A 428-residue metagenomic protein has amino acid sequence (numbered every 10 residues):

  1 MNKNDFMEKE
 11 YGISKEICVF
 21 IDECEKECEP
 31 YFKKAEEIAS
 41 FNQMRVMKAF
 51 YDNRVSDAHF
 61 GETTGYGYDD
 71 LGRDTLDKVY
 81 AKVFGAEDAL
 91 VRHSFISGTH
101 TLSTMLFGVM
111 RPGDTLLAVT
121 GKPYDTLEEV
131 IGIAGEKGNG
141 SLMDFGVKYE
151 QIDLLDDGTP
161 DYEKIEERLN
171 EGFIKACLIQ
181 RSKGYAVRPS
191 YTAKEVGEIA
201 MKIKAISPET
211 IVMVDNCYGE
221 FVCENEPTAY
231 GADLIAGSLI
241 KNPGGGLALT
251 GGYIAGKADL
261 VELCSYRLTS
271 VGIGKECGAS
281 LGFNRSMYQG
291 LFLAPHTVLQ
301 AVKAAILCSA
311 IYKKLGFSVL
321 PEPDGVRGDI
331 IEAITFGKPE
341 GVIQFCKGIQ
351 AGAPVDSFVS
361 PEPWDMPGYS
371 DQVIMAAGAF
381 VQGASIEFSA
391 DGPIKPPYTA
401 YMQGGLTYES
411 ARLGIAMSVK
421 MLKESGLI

Functional and structural regions predicted by a protein language model:
N2-E29, E36, V46-D52, S56-H59 (+7 more regions): Conserved PLP-enzyme active-site core in the AAT-like
F60-L90: Active-site-flanking structural segment that lines cofactor/substrate pockets
E87-V91, S238-K241: A short glycine/serine-rich beta->alpha loop
D88-L90, D114-L117, K175-A176, T210-V212 (+6 more regions): Structural motif
K313-I428: Conserved C-terminal alpha-helix-loop-beta "cap" of PLP-dependent enzymes that closes/shapes the active-site mouth
